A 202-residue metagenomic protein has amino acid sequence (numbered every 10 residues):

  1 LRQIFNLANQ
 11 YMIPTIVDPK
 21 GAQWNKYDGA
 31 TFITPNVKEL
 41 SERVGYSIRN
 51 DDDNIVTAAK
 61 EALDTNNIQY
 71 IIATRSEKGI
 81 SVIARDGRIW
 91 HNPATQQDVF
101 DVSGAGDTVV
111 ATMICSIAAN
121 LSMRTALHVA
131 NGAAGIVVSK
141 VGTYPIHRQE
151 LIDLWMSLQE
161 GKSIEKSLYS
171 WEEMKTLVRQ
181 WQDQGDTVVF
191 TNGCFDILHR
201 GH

Functional and structural regions predicted by a protein language model:
R2-I89: Conserved phosphate/ATP/ADP-binding segment of small-molecule kinases
N9, Q182-D183: Anion (oxyanion) recognition and catalysis
N36, G106, H199: Short, conserved phosphate/pyrophosphate- and ester-handling motifs at nucleotide-, phospho-/glycolipid
Y46-N50, Q96-V102, I197: Short, contiguous acidic/charged loop-to-helix segments that flank catalytic cores in large enzymes
T65-Q69, T95-S157: Conserved post-catalytic alpha-helical subdomain immediately downstream of the catalytic base and nucleotide-binding
I83, I136-R179: Charged C-terminal helix
G185-H202: N-terminal catalytic cores of NTP/NDP-binding nucleotidyl/phosphoryl-transfer enzymes
